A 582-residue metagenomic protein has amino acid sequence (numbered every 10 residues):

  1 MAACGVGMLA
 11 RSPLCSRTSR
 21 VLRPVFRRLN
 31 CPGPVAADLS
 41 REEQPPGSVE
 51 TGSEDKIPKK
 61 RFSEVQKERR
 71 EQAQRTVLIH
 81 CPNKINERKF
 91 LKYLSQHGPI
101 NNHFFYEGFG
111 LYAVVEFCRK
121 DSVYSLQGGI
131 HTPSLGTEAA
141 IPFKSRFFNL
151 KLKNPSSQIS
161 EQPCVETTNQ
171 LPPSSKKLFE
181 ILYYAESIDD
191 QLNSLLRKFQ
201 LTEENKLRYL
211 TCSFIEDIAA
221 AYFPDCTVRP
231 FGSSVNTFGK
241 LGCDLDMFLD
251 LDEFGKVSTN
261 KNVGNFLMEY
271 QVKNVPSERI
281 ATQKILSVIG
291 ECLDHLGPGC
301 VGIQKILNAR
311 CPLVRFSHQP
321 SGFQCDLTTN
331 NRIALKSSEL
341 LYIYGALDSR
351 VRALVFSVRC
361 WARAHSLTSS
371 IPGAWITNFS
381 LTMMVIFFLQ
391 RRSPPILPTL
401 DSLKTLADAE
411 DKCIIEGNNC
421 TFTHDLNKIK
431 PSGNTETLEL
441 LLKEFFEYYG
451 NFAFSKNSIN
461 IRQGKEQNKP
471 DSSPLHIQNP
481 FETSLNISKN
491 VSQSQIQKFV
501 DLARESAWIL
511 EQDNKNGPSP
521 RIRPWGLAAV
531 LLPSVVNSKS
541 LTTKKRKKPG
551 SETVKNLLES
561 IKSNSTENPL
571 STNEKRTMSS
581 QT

Functional and structural regions predicted by a protein language model:
A2-G242, L251-K284, K336, T582: N-terminal regions immediately upstream of nucleotidyltransferase
G5, C81-I85, L94, G98 (+27 more regions): Residues that form ligand- and interface-recognition hot spots within folded domains
G5-P32, A36, P46, E54 (+23 more regions): Intrinsically disordered, low-complexity regions
N30, F104-Y106, S134-L135, L267-N468: Catalytic cores of NTP-dependent nucleotidyl/adenyl transfer enzymes across multiple folds
N30, N83-N86, N101-N102, N149 (+25 more regions): Detector for Asparagine
K92, Q96, S125-G128, E186 (+18 more regions): Charged/polar, solvent-exposed surface patches and flexible loops
L201-T202, D348, T437, S492: Helix N-terminus capping/helix-initiation residues
F387-T582: Pol beta-like nucleotidyltransferase catalytic core
